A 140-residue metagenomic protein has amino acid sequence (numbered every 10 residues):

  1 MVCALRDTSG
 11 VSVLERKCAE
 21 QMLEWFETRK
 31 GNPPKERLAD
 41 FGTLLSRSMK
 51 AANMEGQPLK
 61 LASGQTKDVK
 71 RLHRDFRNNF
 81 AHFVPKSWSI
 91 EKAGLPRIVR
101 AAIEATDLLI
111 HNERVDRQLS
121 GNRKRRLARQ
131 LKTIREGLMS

Functional and structural regions predicted by a protein language model:
V2-S63, F83-K86: Short non-catalytic regulatory patches outside canonical folded cores
R37-N53, G64-R71, D75, N79-S140: Polyanionic, low-complexity intrinsically disordered segments
